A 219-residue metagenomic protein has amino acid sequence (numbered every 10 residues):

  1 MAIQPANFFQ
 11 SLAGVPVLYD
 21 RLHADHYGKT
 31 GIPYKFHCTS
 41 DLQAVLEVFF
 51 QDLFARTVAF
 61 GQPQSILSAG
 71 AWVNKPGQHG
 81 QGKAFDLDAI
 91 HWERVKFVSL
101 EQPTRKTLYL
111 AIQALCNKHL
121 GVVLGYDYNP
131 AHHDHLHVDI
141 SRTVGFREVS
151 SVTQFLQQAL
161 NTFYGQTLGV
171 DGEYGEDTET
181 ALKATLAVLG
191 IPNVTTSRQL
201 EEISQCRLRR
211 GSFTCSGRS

Functional and structural regions predicted by a protein language model:
M1-I66: Active-site acidic/histidine clusters and adjacent loop/turn architecture that either coordinate catalytic ions
A2-L18, D25, S40, H79-F85 (+1 more regions): Catalytic cores and adjacent binding grooves of peptidoglycan-active enzymes
Q51, A55-P76, L108-G125: Conserved short secondary-structure elements within globular domains
R218-S219: Extracytoplasmic low-complexity/disordered linkers and repeat tracts associated with LysM-containing
